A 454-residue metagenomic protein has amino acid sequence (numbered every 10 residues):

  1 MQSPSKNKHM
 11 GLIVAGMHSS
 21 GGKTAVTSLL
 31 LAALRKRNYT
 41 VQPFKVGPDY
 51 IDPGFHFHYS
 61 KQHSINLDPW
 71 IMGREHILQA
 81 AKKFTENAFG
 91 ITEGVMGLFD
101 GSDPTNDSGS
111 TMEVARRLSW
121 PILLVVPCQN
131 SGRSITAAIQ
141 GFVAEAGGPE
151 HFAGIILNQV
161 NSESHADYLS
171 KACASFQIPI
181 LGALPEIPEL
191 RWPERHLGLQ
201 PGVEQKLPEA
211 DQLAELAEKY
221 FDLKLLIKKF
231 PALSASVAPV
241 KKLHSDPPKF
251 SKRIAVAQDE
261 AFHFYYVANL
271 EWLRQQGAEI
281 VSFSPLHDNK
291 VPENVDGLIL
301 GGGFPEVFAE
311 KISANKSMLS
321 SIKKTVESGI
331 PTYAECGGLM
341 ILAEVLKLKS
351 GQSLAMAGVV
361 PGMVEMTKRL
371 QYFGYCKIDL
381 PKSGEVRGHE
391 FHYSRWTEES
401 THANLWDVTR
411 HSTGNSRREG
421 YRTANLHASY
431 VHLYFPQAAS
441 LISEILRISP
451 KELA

Functional and structural regions predicted by a protein language model:
P4-A25, L31-L118, V126-G154, E163-D167: ATP-dependent carboxylate-amine ligase catalytic core
G11, Y39-T40, S251-R253, E279 (+1 more regions): Residues that mark the start of a beta-strand
I13, I91-E93, L123, I156 (+3 more regions): Structural motif
K45, I180-P188, E279-H287: Beta-strand->loop->alpha-helix junctions that form or flank phosphate-binding loops in nucleotide-handling enzymes
A115, P247-F250, F262-W272, E279-V281 (+1 more regions): C-terminal and late-domain segments of enzyme folds
G132-D246: Internal gly/pro-rich beta-alpha loop/helix module that stabilizes soluble enzyme cofactors or their anionic handles
S245, F250-K316, S320-E327: Phosphate-binding active sites in nucleotide-utilizing proteins
P305-D379: Cysteine-nucleophile active-site neighborhood
